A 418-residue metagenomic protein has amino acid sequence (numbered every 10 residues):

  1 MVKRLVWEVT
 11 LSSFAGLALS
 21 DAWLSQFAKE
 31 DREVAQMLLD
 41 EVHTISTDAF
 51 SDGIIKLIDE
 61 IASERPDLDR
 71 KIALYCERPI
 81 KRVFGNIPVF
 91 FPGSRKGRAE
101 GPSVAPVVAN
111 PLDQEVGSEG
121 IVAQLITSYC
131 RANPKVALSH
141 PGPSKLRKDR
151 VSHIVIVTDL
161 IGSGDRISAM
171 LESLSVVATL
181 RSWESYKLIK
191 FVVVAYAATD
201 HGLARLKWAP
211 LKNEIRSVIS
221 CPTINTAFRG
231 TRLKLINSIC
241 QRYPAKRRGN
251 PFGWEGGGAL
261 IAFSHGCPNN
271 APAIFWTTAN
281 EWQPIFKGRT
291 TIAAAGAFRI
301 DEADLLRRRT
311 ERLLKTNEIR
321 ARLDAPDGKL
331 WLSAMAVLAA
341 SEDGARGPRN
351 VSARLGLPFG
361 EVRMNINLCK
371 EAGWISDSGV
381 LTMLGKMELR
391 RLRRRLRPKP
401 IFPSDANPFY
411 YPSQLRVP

Functional and structural regions predicted by a protein language model:
V2-E119, E172-P418: PRPP-dependent phosphoribosyltransferase catalytic core
A73, H153-V155: Structural motif
G97-S152, G162-A169: Short, glycine/charge-rich flexible loops or terminal/linker lids adjacent to PRPP-binding catalytic cores
C130, T158-I161, L171-A178: Short, well-ordered alpha-helical segments in soluble proteins
G142-P143, H153, T199, E302: Intrinsic-disorder/low-complexity, polar/charged segments
I156-V157, Y196: Acidic beta-strand-to-loop metal/phosphate-binding motif
V157-R166, T382: Ser/Thr-glycine-rich phosphate-binding loops at phosphate-binding pockets of nucleotides, nucleotide cofactors
